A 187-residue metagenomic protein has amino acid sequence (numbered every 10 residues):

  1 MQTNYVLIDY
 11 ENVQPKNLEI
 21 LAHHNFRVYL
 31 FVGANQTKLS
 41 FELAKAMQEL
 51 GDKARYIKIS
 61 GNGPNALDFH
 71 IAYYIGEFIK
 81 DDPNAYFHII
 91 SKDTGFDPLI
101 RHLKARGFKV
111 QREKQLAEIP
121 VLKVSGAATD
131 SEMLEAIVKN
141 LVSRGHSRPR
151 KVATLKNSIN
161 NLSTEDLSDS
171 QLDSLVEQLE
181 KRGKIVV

Functional and structural regions predicted by a protein language model:
N4, R27-R144: Nuclease catalytic cores that cleave nucleic-acid phosphodiester bonds, predominantly acidic two-metal-ion
N4-Y10: Short, hydrophobic/glycine-enriched beta-strand segments
Y10-L18: Short acidic, Gly/Ser-rich segments with clustered Asp/Glu that frequently serve as metal-coordination loops in enzyme
N17-I20, F41-E42: Short, glycine/acidic-enriched capping/hinge loops at junctions between secondary-structure elements
L21-N25: Short, conserved loop/helix-junction motifs that constitute active-site signature segments in enzyme catalytic cores
D81, Y86-I90, T94, G126-V187: N-terminal regulatory modules in eukaryotic regulatory proteins
